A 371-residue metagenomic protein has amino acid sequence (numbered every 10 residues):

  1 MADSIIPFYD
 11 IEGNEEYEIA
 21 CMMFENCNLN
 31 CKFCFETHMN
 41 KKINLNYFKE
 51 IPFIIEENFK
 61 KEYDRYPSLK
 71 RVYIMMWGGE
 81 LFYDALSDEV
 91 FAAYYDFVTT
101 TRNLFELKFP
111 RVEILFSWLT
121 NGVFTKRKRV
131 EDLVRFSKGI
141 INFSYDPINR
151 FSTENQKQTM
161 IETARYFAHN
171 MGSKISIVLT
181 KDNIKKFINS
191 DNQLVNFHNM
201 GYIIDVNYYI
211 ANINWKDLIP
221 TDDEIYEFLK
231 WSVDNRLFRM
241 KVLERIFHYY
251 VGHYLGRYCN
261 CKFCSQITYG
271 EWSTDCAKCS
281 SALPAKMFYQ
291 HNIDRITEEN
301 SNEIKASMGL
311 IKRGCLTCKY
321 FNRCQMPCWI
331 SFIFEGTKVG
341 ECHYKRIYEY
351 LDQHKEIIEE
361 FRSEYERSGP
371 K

Functional and structural regions predicted by a protein language model:
M1-Y9: Long, charge-rich, low-complexity alpha-helical segments
A2, D275, S281-K371: Flexible mid-to-C-terminal extensions adjoining Fe-S/redox cofactors in radical SAM and related proteins
I11-E50: Canonical Radical SAM [4Fe-4S] cluster-binding loop centered on the CxxxCxxC motif and its immediate flanking residues
G13-M22, E244-G252, C261-S265, E299-C315 (+1 more regions): Short, intrinsically disordered, charge-biased short linear motifs at domain edges
M23, W77-G78: A secondary-structure boundary/capping signal
I43, D146-W272, A277, A282-M287: Radical SAM enzyme [4Fe-4S]-AdoMet core and its adjacent flexible, acidic and glycine-rich loops/tails across
P52, E56-W77, D84-Y209, I213: Radical SAM/AdoMet-radical enzyme domain recognition
